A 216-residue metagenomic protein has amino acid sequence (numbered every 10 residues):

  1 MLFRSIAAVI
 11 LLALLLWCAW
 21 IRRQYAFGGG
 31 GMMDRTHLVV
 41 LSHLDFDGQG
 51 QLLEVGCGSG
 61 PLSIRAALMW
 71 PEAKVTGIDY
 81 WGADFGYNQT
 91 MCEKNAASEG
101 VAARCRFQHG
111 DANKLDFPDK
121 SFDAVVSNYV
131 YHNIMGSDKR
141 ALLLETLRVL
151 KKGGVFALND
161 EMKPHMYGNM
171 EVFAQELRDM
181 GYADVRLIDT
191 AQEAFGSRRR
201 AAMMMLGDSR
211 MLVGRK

Functional and structural regions predicted by a protein language model:
L16-V39: Class I SAM-dependent methyltransferase Rossmann-like catalytic core, especially the SAM/SAH-binding loop
G48-G58, T76: Conserved class I S-adenosyl-L-methionine
S59-P71: Conserved SAM-binding loop of SAM-dependent methyltransferases across substrates and taxa, primarily the Class I
N113-V125: A short acidic, Gly/Pro-enriched loop at the edge of an enzyme's catalytic core that lines a small-molecule cofactor
R140-K152: A short glycine-rich, Lys/Arg-flanked "PGG" loop and its adjoining helix->strand segment in the class I
G153-D160: Conserved beta-strand signature within the Rossmann-like core of class I S-adenosyl-L-methionine
A194-K216: Core SAM-dependent methyltransferase catalytic element
